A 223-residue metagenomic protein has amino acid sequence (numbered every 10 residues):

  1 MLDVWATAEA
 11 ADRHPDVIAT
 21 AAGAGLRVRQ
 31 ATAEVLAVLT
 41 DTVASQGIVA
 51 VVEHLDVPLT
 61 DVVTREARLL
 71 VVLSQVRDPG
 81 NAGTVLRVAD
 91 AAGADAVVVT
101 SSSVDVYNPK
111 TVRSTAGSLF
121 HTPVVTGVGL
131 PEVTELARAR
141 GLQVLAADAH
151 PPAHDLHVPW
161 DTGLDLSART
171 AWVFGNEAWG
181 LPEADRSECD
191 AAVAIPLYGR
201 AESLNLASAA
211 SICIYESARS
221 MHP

Functional and structural regions predicted by a protein language model:
M1-P223: Post-transcriptional modification and biogenesis factors for structured RNAs of the translation apparatus
